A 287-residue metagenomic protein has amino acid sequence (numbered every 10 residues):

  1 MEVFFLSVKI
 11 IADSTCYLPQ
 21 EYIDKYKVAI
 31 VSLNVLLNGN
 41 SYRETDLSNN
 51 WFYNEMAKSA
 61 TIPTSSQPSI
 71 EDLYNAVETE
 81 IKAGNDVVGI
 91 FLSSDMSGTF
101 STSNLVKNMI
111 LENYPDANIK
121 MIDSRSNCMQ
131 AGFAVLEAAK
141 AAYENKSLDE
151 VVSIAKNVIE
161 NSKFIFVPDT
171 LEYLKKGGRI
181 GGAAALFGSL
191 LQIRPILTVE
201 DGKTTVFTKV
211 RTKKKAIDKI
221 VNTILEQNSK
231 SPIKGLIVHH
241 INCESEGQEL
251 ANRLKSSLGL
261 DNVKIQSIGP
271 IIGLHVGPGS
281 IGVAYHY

Functional and structural regions predicted by a protein language model:
E2-V3, I81: Glycosyltransferase-associated regions of secretory-pathway enzymes, highlighting luminal stem/catalytic domains
V3-F4, V8-K9, C16-A29, N34-L36 (+4 more regions): Mixed-charge interfacial surface used for oligomerization/domain docking and macromolecular partner engagement
K9-Q67: N-terminal glycine-rich anion-binding loop in soluble enzyme alpha/beta folds
S66-A76: Glycine-rich, highly charged phosphate/nucleotide-binding loops
N75-V87, I224-I233: Glycine-rich phosphate/diphosphate-binding loops that line cofactor/substrate pockets in enzymes
